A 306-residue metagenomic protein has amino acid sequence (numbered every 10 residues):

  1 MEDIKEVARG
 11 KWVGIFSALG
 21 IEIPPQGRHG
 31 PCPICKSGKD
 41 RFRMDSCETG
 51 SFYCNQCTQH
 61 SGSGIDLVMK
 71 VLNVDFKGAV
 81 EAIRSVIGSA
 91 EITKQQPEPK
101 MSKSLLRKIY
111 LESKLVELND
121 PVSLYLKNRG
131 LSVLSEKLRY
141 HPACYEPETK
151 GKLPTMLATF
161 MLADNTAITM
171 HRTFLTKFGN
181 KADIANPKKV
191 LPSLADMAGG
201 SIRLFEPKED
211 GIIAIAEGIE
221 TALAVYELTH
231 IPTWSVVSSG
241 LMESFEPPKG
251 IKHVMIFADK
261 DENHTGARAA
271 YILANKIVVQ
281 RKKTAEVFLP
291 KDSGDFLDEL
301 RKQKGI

Functional and structural regions predicted by a protein language model:
M1-G10, F52-N55, G62, P207-I213 (+1 more regions): TOPRIM fold recognition
M1-I92, V133, K252: N-terminal structured subdomain of primase-like DNA metabolism proteins
C32, C54, V68, L126 (+6 more regions): Terminal peptide-recognition signature
G38, P147-K249: Phosphate-handling DNA/RNA-contact segment within nucleic-acid enzymes
A79-V116: Conserved active-site segments centered on acidic
R107-D120, Y145-G151: A short, highly charged nucleic-acid-interacting micro-segment common to nuclease and nuclease-linked defense proteins
L118-S135: Compact soluble domain cores
G130-G151: Short, basic/aromatic recognition patches
